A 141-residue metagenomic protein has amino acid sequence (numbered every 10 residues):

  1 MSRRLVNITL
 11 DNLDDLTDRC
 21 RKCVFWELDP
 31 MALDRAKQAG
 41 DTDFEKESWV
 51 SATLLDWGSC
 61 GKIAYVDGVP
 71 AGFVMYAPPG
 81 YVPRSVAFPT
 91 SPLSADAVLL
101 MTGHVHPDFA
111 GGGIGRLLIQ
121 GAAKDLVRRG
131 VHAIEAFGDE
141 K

Functional and structural regions predicted by a protein language model:
M1-N12, Q38-A52, G111: Short N-terminal helix-initiation segments at or just after the protein's N-terminus
M1-R35: Conserved N-terminal entry element of GNAT/NAT acetyltransferase domains
E27-P30, K37-G61, Y65-V66: Active-site rim helix/loop that mediates acceptor-substrate recognition in acyltransferases
A52-D56, Y65, V69-T102: Conserved acyl-donor/pantetheine-binding loop and adjacent beta-alpha core of acyl/acetyltransferases and related
P92, M101-A110, D139-E140: A short, internal acetyl-CoA/4′-phosphopantetheine-binding micro-motif in the GNAT/acyltransferase core
V105, G111-V127: Conserved acetyl-CoA-binding loop-helix of GNAT-fold acetyltransferases
I119, L126-K141: Conserved GNAT acetyl-CoA-binding A-motif
